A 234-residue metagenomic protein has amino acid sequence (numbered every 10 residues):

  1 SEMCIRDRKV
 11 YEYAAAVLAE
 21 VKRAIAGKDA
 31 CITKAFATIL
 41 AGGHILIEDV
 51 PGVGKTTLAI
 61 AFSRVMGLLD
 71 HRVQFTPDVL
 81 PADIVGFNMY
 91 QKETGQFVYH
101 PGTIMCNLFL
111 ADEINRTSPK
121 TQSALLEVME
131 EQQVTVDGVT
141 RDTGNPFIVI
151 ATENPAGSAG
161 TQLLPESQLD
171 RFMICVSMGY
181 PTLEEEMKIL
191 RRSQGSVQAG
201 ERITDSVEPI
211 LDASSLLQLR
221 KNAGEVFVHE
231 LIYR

Functional and structural regions predicted by a protein language model:
S1-I5: Short, small-residue-biased leader/transition segments that mark boundaries at the very start of proteins
R6-T33, T94-I104, I114, S118-S123 (+1 more regions): C-terminal regulatory/interaction module of P-loop NTP-utilizing enzymes
F36-T76: Walker A/P-loop
T38, K120-T135: P-loop NTPase nucleotide-binding module
I45, F109, F147: Conserved beta-strand position immediately N-terminal to the Walker
V65-E93: AAA+/P-loop NTPase substrate/partner-engagement loops
M89-V98, E131-T135: Short gly/ser/thr-rich secondary-structure transition/capping motifs
